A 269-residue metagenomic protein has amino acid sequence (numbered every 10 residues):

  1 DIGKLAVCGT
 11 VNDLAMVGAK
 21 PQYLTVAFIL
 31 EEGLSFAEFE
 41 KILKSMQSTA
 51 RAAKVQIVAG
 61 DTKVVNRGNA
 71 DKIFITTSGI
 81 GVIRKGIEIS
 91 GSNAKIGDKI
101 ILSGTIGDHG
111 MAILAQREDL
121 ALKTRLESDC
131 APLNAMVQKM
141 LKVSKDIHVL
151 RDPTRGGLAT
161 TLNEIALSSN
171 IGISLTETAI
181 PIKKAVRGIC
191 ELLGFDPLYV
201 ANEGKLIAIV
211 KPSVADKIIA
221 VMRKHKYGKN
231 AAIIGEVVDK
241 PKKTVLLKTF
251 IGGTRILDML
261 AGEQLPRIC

Functional and structural regions predicted by a protein language model:
D1-L24, K44-A52, E88, A135-K142 (+1 more regions): Small-aliphatic-rich amphipathic alpha-helix that forms the alpha element of a beta-alpha
L5, K20-I113, E236: Glycine-rich anion-binding loops of enzyme active sites
N12-A15, M46-Q47, T62-N69, K85-N93 (+6 more regions): A generic local secondary-structure boundary/capping motif
E31-G33, L126-N202: Active-site-proximal betaalpha loop/short-helix elements that scaffold phosphoryl/nucleotidyl transfer chemistry
A112-L126: Short, compositionally biased
V210-A215: Helix N-cap motif at beta-to-alpha junctions
K217-Y227: Short amphipathic alpha-helices in soluble, non-transmembrane regions that often serve as interface/regulatory elements
H225-C269: Acidic, Ser/Thr/Pro-rich beta/coil linker or hinge segments at domain junctions
